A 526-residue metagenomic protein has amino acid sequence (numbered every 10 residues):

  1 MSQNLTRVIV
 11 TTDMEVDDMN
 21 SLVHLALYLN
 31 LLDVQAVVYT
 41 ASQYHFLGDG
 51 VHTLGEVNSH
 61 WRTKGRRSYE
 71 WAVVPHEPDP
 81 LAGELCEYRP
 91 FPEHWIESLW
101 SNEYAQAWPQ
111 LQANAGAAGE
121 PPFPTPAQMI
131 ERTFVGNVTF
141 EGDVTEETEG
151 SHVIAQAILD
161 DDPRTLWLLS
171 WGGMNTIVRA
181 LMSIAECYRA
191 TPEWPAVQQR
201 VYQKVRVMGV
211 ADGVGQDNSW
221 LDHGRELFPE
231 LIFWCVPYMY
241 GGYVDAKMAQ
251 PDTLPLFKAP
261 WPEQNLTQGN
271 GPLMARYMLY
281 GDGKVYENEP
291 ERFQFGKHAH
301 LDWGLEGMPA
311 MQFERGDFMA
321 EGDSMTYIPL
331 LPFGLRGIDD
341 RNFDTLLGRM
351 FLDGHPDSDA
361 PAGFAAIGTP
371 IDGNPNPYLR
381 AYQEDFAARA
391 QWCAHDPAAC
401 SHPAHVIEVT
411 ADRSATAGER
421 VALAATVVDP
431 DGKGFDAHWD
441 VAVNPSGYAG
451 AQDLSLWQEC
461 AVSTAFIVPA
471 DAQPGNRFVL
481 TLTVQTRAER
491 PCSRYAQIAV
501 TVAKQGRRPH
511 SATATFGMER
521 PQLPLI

Functional and structural regions predicted by a protein language model:
M1-S455, S463-I467, D471, A503-L525: N-terminal acidic, glycine/proline-rich low-complexity segments
W392, T483-Q485, A496: C-terminal non-catalytic interaction/assembly regions of soluble proteins
A461-I467, G475, I498: N-terminal low-structure segments adjacent to metalloprotease catalytic domains across cellular compartments
D471-Q473, E489: Short strand->helix junction
N476-L480: Exposed beta-strand face motif in extracellular beta-rich ectodomains
Q485-P491: Short, solvent-exposed loop/turn segments at the edges of extracellular beta-sandwich modules
P491-I498: Extracellular and select intracellular beta-sandwich modules with Ser/Thr-enriched, small-residue motifs on
